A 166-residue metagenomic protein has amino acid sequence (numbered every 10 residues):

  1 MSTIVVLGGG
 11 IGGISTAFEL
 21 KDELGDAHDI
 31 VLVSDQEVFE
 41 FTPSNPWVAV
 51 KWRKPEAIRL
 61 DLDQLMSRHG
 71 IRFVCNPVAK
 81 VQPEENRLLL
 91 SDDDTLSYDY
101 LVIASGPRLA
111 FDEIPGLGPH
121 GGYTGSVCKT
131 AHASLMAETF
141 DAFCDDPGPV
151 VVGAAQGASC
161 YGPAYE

Functional and structural regions predicted by a protein language model:
S2-R72, Q156-E166: Beta1-alpha1 glycine-rich phosphate/pyrophosphate-binding loop at the start of Rossmann-like nucleotide-binding domains
S2-T3, R68-Y165: FAD-binding core/adjacent interface of flavoenzyme oxidoreductases
